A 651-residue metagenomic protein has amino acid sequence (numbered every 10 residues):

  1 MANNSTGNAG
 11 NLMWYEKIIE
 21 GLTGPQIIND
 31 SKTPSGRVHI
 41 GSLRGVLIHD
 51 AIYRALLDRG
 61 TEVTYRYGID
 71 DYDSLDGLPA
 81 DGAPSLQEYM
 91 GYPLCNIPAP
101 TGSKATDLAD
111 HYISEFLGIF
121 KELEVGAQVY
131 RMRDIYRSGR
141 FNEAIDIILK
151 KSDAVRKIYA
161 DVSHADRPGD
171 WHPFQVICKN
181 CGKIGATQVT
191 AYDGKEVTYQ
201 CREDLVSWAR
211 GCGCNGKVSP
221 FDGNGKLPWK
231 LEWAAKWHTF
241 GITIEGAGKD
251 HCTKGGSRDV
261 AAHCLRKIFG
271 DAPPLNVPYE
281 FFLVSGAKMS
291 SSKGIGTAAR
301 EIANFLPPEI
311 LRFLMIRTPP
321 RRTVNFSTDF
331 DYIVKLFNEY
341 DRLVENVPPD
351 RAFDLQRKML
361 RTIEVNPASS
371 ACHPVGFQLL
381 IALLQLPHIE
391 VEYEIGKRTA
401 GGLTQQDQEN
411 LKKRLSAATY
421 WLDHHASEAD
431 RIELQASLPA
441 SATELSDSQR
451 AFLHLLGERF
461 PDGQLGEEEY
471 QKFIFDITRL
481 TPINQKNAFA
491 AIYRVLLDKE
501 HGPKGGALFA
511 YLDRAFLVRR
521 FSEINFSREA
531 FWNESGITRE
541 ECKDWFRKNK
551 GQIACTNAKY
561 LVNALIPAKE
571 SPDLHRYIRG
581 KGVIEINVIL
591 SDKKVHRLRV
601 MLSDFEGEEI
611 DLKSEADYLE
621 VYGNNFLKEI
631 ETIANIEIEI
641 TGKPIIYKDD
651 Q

Functional and structural regions predicted by a protein language model:
M1-T23, V38, Y65, R156 (+6 more regions): Basic, alpha-helical terminal appendages of large translation-related enzymes
A2-A83, A234-T253: N-terminal catalytic cores of NTP/NDP-binding nucleotidyl/phosphoryl-transfer enzymes
N29-V38, Y130, T239-D250, L283 (+4 more regions): Glycine- and acidic
R59-T61, E115-Q128: A structural motif corresponding to the C-terminal end of an alpha-helix and its immediate exit/capping segment
D73-Y89, A144-I145, K288, G294 (+1 more regions): Charged, often glycine-rich, active-site loop that binds/positions anionic groups
E88-A105, F116-I119, L123: A glycine-rich helix N-cap at a beta->alpha junction
V125-V129, R133-Y279, L283-A299: Active-site cores that bind ATP or allylic diphosphates and position pyrophosphate for catalysis
T253, R258, I268, E280-D423 (+1 more regions): Catalytic adenosine-cofactor/nucleotide-binding cores of aminoacyl-tRNA synthetases and other
